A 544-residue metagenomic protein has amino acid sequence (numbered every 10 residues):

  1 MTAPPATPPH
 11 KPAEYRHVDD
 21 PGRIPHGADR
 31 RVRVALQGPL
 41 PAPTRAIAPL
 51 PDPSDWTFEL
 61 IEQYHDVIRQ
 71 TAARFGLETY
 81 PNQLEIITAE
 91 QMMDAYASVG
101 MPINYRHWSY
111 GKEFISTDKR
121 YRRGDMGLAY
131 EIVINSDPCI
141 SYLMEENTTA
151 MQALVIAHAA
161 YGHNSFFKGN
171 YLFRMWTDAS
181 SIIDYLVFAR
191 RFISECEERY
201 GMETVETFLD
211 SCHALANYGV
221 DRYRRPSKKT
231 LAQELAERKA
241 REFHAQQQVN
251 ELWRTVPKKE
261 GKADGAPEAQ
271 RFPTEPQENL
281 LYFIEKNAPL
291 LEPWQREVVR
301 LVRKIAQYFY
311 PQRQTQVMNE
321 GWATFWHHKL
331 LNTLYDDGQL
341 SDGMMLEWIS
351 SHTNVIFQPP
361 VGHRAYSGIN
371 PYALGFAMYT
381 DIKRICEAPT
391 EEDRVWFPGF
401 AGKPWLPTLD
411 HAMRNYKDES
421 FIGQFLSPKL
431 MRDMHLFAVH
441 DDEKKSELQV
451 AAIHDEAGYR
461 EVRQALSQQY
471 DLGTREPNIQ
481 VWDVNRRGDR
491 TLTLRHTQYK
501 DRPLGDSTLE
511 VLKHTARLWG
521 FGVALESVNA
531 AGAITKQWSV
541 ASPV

Functional and structural regions predicted by a protein language model:
V34-P51, E59-C139, V256-L291, L525-Q537: Auxiliary, metal-adjacent structural segments of Zn-dependent hydrolase domains
P53-I61, L143-E146, F166, M175-D178 (+6 more regions): Fold-level signature of zinc-dependent metallopeptidase catalytic domains
M93, A97-D137, L186-E251: N-terminal accessory alpha/beta regions
P138-V155, P311-T315: Short pre-active-site segment immediately N-terminal to the catalytic Zn-binding motif
M144-E146, A150, F166, Q339-V544: Non-catalytic terminal regions of proteins
F166-Q233, E320, T324-G338, S350-V361: Post-HExxH zinc-binding segment in Zn-dependent metallohydrolases
R190-F192, T207-L291, E297-V299, H363-Y459: Well-ordered beta-sheet/strand-loop patches within structured domains
E268-S367, P371-Y372, F376: Long, internal scaffold/assembly segments composed of regular secondary structure
